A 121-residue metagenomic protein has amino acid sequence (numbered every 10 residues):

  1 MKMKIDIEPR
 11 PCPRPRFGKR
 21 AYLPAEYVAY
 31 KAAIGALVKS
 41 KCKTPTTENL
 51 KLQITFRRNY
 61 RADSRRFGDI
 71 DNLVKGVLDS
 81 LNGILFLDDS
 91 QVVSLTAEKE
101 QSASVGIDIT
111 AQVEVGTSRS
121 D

Functional and structural regions predicted by a protein language model:
M1-D121: Acidic, proline/glycine-enriched N-terminal capping motif
